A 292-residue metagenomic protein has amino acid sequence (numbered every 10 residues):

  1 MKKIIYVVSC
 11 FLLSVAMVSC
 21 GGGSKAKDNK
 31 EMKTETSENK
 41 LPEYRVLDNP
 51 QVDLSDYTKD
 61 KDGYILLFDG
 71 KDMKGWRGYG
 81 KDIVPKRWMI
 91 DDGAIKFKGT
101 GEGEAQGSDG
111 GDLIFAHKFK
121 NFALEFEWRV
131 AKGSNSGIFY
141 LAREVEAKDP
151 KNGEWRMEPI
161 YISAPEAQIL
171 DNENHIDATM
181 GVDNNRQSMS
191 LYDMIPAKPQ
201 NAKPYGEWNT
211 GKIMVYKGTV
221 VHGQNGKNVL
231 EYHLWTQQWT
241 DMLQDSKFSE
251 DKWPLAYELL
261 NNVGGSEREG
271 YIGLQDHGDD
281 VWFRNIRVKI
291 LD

Functional and structural regions predicted by a protein language model:
K2-C10: Sec-dependent signal peptide recognition, specifically the positively charged N-region followed immediately by
A16-S19: C-terminal motif of bacterial Sec signal peptides marking the signal peptidase cleavage site
G22-D292: Carbohydrate-interacting regions of secretory-pathway proteins
